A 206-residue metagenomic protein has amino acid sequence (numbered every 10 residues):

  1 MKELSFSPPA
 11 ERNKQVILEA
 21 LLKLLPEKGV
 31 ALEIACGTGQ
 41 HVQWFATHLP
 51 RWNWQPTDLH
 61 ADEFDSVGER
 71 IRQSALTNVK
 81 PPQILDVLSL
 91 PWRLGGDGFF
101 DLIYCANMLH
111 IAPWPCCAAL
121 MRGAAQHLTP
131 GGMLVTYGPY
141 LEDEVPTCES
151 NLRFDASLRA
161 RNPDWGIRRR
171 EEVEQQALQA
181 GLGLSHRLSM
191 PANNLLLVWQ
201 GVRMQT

Functional and structural regions predicted by a protein language model:
M1-E27: Class I SAM-dependent methyltransferase Rossmann-like catalytic core, especially the SAM/SAH-binding loop
K28-G37: Conserved class I S-adenosyl-L-methionine
L32, Q43-L90: Class I SAM-dependent methyltransferase SAM/SAH-binding core
R93-L102: A short acidic, Gly/Pro-enriched loop at the edge of an enzyme's catalytic core that lines a small-molecule cofactor
I111-A124: A short, conserved alpha-helix within the catalytic core of class I
G131-Y140: Conserved beta-strand signature within the Rossmann-like core of class I S-adenosyl-L-methionine
T147-E171: Conserved Class I S-adenosyl-L-methionine
L182-T206: Core SAM-dependent methyltransferase catalytic element
